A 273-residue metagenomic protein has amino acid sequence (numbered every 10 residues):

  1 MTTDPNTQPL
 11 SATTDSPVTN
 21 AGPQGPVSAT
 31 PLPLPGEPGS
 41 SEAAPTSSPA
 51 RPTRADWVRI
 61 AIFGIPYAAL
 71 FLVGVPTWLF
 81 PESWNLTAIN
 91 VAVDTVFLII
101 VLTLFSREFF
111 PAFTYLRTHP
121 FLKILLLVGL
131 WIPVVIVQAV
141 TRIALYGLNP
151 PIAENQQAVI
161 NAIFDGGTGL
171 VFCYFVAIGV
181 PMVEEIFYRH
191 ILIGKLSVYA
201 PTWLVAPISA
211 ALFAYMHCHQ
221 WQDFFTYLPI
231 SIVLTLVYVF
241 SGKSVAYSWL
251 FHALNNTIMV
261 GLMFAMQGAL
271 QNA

Functional and structural regions predicted by a protein language model:
M1-T53: Low-complexity, intrinsically disordered extramembrane tails and loops of integral membrane proteins
P35-P66, E108-V140, V198-Y199: Interfacial transmembrane-helix boundary/kink motif in multi-pass membrane proteins
A55-F109: Alpha-helical transmembrane segments in multi-pass membrane proteins
F71, D223-A273: Functionally important transmembrane alpha-helices
F80-L86, P111-V180, V198, A269-A273: Juxtamembrane helix-loop-helix connectors linking adjacent transmembrane helices in multi-pass membrane enzymes
A92, G129, G179, I208-L212 (+4 more regions): Hydrophobic residues within alpha-helical transmembrane segments of multi-pass solute transporters/permease subunits
V93-L98, F175-V176, T226-L234: Hydrophobic core segments of transmembrane alpha-helices in multi-pass, intramembrane catalytic enzymes
E184-I208, L236-S244: Membrane-interface helix/loop boundary segments of multi-pass membrane proteins
